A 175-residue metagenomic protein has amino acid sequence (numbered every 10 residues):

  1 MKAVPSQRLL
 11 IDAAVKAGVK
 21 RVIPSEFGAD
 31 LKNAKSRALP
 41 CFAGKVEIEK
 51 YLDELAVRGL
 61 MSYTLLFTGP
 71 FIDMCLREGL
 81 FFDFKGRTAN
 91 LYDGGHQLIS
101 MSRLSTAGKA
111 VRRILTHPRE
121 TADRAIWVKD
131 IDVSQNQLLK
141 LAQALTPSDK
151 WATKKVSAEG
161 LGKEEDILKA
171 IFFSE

Functional and structural regions predicted by a protein language model:
M1-A17, L31-S36: NAD(P)H-binding glycine-rich loop region in Rossmannoid oxidoreductase-like domains and their noncatalytic homologs
A17, G28-W151, E159-F172: Oxidoreductase cofactor-interface core, primarily capturing Rossmann-like NAD(P)-dependent enzymes
K20: Short acidic/polar active-site loop segments enriched in Thr and Asp
I23-P24: Short beta-strand segments at enzyme active-site cores
